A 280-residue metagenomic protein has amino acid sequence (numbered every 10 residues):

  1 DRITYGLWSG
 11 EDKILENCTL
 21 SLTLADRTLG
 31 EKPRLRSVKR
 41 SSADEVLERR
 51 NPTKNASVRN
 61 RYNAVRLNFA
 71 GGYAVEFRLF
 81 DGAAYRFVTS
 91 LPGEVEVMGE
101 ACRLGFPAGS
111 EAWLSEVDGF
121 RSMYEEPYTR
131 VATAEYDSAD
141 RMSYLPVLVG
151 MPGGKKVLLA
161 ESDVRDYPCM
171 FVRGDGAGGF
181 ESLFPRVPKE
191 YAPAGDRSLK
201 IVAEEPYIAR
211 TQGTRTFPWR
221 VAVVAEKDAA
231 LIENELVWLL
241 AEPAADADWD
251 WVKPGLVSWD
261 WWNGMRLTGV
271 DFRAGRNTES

Functional and structural regions predicted by a protein language model:
D1-W238, A244: N-terminal accessory beta-strand-rich subdomains and adjacent acidic, glycine-rich linkers that precede catalytic cores
G213-T214, W249-W251: Solvent-exposed alpha-helices and their adjacent loops that cap or buttress functional pockets in soluble metabolic
P243-W249: Long, charged amphipathic helices and adjacent flexible linkers at domain junctions
W251-N263, L267-S280: Substrate-binding cleft of carbohydrate-active enzyme catalytic domains
